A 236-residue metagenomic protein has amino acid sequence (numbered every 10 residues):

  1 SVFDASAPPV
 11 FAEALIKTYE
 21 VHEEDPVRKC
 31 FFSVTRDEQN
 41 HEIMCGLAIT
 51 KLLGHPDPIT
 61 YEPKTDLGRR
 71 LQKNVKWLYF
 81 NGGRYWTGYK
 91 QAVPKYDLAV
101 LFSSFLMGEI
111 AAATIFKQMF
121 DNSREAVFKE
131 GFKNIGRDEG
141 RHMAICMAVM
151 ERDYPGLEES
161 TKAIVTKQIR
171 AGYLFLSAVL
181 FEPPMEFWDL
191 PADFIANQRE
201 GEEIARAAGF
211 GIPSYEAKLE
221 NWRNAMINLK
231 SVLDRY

Functional and structural regions predicted by a protein language model:
S1-Y236: Non-heme di-metal
